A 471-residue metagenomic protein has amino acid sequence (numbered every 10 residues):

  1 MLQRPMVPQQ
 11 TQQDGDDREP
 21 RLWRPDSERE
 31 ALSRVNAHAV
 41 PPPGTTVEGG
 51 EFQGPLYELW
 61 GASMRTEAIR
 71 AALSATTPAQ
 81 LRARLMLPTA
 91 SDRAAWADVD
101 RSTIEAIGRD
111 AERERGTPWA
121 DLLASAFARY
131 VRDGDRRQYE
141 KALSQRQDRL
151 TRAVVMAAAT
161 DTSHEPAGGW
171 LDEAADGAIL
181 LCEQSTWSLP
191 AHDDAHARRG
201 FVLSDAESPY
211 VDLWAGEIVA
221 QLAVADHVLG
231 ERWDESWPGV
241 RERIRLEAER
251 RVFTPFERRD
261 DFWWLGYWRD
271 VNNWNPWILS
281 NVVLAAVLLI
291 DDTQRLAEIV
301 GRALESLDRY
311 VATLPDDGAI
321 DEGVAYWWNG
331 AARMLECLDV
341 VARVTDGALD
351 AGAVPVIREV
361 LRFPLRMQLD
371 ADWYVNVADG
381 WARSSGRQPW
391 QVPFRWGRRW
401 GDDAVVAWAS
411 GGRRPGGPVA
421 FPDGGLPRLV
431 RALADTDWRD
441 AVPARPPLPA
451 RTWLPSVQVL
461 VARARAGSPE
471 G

Functional and structural regions predicted by a protein language model:
V7, T11-G15: Hydrophobic, low-acid, alpha-helix-prone terminal segments
D14, P20-E28, P41: Periodic, rod-like helical contexts
G49-I104, V155-A158: Extreme N-terminal leader/anchor segments
A111-L122, E173-H192, G239-W264, E298-G318 (+1 more regions): Long, well-ordered core segments of solenoidal/helical folds
A126-Q138, D193-L213, F262-N273, W277-N281 (+3 more regions): Carbohydrate-binding/catalytic loop surfaces
R149-G168, E217-S236, I278-T293, A332-G347 (+3 more regions): Well-ordered alpha-helical scaffold segments within catalytic/enzyme domains
F201-A325, E336, D437-P447: Active-site lining segments of carbohydrate-active enzymes
A331-G471: Carbohydrate-active enzyme catalytic cores, enriched for enzymes that act on polyanionic acidic polysaccharides
